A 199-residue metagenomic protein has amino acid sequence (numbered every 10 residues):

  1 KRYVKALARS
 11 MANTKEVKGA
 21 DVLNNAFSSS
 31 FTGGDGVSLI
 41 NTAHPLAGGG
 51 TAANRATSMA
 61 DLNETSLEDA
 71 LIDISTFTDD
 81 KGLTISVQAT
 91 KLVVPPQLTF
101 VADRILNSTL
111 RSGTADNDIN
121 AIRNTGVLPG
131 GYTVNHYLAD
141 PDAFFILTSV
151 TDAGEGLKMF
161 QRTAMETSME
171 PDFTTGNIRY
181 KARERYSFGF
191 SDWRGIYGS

Functional and structural regions predicted by a protein language model:
K1-S30, L92, Y180: Long, contiguous amphipathic alpha-helices that act as assembly "spine/axial" helices in icosahedral shell and virion
K15-T51: Glycine-rich, mobile lid/loop segments that gate access to catalytic sites or pores
I40-D80, S86-K91, Q97-S199: Sequence/fold signature of self-assembling virion shell proteins
